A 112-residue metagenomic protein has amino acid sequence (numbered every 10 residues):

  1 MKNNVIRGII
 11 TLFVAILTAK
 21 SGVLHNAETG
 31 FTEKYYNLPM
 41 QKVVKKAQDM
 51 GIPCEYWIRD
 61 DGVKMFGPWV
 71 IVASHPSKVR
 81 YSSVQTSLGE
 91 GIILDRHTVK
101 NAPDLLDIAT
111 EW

Functional and structural regions predicted by a protein language model:
M1-S21: Gram-positive cell-envelope targeting signals
I16-W112: Solvent-exposed, well-ordered loop and adjacent helix/strand elements within mature globular domains that form
